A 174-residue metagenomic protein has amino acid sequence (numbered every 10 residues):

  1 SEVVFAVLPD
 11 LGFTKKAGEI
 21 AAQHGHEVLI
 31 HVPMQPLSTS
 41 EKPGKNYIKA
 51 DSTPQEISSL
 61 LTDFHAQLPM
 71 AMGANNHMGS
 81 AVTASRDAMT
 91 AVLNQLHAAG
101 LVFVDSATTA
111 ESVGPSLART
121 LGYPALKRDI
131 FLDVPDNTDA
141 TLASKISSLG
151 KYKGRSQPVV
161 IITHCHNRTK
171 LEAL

Functional and structural regions predicted by a protein language model:
S1-K45: Active-site beta->alpha N-cap acidic-glycine motif
E2, G25-E27, A71, G100 (+1 more regions): A general structural motif
G12-F13, H26, K42-L68: Catalytic-core regions of hydrolytic enzymes
A22-H24, H97, R119, G154: Anion (oxyanion) recognition and catalysis
A22-Q23, N46-K49, T120-Y123, S144: Short, hinge-like loop/turn segments at secondary-structure boundaries
M34-P36, A50-S52, G79-A81: Active-site-adjacent loops and short helices of periplasmic peptidoglycan-processing enzymes
E56-I146, V159, H164-L174: Catalytic domains of cell-wall/extracellular-matrix polysaccharide-remodeling enzymes, centered on de-N-acetylation
